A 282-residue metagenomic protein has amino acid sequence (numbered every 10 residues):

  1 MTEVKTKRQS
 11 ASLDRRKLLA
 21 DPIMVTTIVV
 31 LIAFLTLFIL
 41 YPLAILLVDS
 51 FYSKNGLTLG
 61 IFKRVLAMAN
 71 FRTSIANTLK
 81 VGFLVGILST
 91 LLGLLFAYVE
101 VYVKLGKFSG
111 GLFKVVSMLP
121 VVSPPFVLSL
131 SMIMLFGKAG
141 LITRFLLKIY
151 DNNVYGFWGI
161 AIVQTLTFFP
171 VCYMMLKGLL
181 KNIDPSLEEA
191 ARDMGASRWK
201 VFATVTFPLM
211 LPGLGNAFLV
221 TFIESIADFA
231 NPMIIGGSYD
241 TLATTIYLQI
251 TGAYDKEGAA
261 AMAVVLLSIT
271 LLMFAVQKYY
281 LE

Functional and structural regions predicted by a protein language model:
M1-A20: Short, Lys/Arg-rich, polar N-terminal cytosolic tail immediately upstream of the first transmembrane signal-anchor
L13-R15, V276-E282: Alpha-helical transmembrane segments of integral membrane proteins
D14-R15, L57-L66: A short amphipathic helical element positioned immediately N-terminal to and/or at the very start of a transmembrane
D21-N55, A67-K181, L209-F229, A259-K278: Membrane-water interface segments at the C-terminal ends of transmembrane alpha-helices in multi-pass inner-membrane
K54-N55, M134, D228-A253: Glycine-rich helix-loop "coupling/hinge" segments at transmembrane-helix boundaries in multipass transporters
M194-G195, P208: Glycine/proline-centered hinge or cleavage motifs at structural transition points of membrane proteins
